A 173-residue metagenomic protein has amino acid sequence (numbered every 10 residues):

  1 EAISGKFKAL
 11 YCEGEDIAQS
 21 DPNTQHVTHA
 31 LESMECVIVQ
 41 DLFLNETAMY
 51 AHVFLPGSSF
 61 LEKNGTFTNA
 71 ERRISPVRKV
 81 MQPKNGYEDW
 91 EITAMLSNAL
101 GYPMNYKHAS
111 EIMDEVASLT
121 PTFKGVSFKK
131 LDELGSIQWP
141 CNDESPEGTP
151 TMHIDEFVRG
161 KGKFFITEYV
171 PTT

Functional and structural regions predicted by a protein language model:
E1-S127: Non-catalytic alpha/beta scaffold blocks inside enzyme catalytic domains
M113-T173: Long, low-complexity segments enriched in small/aliphatic residues
